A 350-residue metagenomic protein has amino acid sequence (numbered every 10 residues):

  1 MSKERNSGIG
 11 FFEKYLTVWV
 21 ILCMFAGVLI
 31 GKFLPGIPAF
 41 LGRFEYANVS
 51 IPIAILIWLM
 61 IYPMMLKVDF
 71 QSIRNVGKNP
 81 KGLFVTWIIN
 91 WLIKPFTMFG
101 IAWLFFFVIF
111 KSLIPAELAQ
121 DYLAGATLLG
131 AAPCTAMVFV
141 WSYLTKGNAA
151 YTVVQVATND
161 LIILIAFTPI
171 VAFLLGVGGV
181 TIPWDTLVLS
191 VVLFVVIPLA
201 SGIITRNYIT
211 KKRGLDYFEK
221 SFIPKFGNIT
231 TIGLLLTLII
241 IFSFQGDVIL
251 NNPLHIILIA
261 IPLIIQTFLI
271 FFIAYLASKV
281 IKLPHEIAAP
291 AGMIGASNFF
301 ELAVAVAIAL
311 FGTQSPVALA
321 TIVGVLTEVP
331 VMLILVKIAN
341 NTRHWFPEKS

Functional and structural regions predicted by a protein language model:
M1-L66, Q71-G295, F300-S350: Alpha-helical transmembrane segments of multi-pass small-molecule/ion transporters
